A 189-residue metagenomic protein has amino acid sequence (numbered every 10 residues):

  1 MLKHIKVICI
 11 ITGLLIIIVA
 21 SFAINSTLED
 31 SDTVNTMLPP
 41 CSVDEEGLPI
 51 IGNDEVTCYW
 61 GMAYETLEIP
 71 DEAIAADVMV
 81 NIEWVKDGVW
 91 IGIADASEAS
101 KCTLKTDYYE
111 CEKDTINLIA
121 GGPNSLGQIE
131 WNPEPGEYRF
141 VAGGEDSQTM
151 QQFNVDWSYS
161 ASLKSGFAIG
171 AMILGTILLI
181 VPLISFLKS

Functional and structural regions predicted by a protein language model:
L2-S189: Acidic, Ser/Thr/Pro
